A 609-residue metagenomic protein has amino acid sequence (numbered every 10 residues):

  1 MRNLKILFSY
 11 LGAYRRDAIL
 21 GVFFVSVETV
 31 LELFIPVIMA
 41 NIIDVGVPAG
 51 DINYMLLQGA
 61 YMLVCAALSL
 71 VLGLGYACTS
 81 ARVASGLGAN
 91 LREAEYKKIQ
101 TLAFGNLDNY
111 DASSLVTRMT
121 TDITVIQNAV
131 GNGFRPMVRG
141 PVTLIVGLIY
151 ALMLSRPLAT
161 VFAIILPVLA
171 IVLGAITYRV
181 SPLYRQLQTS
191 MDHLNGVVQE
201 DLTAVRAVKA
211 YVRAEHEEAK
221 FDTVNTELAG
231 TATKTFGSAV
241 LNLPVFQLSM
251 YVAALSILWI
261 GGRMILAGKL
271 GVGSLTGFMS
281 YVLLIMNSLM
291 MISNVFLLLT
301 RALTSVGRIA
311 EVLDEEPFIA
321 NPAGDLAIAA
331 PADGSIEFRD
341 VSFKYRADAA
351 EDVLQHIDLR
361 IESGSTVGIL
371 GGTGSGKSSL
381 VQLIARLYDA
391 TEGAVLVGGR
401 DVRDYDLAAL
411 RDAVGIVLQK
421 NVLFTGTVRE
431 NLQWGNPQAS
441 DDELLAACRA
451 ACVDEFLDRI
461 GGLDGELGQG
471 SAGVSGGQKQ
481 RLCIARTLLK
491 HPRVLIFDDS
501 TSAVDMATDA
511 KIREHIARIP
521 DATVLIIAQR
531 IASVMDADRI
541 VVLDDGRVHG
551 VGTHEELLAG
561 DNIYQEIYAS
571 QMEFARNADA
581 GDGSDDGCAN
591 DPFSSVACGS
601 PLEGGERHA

Functional and structural regions predicted by a protein language model:
M1-E32, M39, V47-L63, L72 (+17 more regions): Membrane-integrated ABC transporters
A13, D17-V30, F34, N41 (+4 more regions): Transmembrane helices of ABC transporter permease
A13-R16, T101-G105, T121-V130, F134 (+7 more regions): An intracellular "coupling" helix at the cytosolic face of ABC transporter transmembrane type-1 domains
D17-A18, C65-A84, R135-V142, A163-S190 (+4 more regions): Alpha-helical transmembrane segments of multi-pass membrane proteins
D51-L57, V146, Y150-I164, K234-R308 (+1 more regions): Helix-loop-helix
P317-P331: Pre-NBD coupling/linker segments of ABC/ABC-like ATPases
A329-A609: ABC-type nucleotide-binding domain
